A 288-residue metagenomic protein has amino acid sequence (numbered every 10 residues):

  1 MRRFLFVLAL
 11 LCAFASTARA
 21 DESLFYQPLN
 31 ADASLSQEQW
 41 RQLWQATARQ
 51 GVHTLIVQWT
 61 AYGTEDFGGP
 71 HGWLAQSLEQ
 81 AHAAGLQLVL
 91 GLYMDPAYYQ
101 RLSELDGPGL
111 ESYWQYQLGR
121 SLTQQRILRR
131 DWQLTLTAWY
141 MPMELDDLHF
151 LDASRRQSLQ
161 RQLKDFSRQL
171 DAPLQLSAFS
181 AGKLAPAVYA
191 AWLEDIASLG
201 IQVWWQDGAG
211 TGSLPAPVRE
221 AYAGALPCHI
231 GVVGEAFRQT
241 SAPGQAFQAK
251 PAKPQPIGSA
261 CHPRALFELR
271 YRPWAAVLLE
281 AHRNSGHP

Functional and structural regions predicted by a protein language model:
R19-T54, Q58, S180, R270-P273: Boundary/entry segment of secreted carbohydrate-active catalytic domains
A33-A48, S121-L128, A185-D195, F247-P256: Short, acidic/polar
Q37-G63, D195-W204, A260-R264: Catalytic domains of carbohydrate-active enzymes, especially glycoside hydrolases
W40-T47, I56-Y98, R155-A172, R219-A225: Aromatic-lined substrate-binding rim segments of carbohydrate-active enzymes
V89-A97, Y140-E144, L163-Y189, W204-A209 (+1 more regions): Aromatic-lined carbohydrate-recognition surfaces of secreted/lumenal glycan-active proteins
L90, P96-R126: Active-site-adjacent "subsite" loops/lids of carbohydrate-active enzymes
T123-A153: Active-site groove signature of glycoside hydrolases
W205-A216, A221-Y222, P227-P288: Substrate-binding cleft of secreted/luminal carbohydrate-active enzymes
